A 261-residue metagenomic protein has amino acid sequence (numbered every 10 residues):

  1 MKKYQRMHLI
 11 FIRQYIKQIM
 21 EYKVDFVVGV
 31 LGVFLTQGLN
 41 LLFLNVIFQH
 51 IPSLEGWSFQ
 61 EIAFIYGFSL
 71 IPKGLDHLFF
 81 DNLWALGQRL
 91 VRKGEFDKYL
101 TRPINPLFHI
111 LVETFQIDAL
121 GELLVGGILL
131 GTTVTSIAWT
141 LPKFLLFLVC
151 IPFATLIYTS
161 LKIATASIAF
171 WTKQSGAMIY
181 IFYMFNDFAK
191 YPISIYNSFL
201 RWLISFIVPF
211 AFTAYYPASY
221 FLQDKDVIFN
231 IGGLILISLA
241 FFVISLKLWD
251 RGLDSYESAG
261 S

Functional and structural regions predicted by a protein language model:
M1-S261: Hydrophobic transmembrane alpha-helices and immediately adjacent juxtamembrane helices of multi-pass inner-membrane
